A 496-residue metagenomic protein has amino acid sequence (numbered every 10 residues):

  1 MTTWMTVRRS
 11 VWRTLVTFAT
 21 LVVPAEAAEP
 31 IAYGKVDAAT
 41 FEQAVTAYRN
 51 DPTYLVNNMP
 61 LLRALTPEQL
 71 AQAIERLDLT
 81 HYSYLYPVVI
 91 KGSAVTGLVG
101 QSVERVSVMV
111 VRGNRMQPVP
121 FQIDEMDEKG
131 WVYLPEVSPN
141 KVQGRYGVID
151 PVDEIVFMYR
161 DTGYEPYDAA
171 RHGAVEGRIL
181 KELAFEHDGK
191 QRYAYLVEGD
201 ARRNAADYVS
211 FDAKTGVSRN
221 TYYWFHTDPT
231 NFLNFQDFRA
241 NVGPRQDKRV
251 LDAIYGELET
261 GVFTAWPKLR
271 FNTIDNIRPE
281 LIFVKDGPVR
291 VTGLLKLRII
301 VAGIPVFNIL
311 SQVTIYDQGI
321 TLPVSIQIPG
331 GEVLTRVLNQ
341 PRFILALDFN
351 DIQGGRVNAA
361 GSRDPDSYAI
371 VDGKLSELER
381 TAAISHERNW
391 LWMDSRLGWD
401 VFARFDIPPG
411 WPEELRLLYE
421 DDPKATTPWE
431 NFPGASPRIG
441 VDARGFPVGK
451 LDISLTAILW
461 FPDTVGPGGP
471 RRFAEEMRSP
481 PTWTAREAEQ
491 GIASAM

Functional and structural regions predicted by a protein language model:
M1-R9: N-terminal secretory signal peptides that target proteins for export/translocation
R13-V22: Bacterial N-terminal signal peptides
A25-P30, G34, A38: Boundary at the C-terminal end of the N-terminal hydrophobic targeting segment
I31-G34, P52, R63: Short, glycine/acidic-rich hinge or "gate" loops at secondary-structure transitions that mediate conformational
T40, A44-A47: Charge-rich, solvent-exposed alpha-helical interaction surfaces
Y54-V217, Y223: Alpha-mannosidase-like glycoside hydrolase catalytic domains involved in N-glycan trimming, generalizing to other
T227-A495: Beta-strand/loop-rich accessory regions of lumenal/periplasmic or secreted enzymes, predominantly carbohydrate-active
